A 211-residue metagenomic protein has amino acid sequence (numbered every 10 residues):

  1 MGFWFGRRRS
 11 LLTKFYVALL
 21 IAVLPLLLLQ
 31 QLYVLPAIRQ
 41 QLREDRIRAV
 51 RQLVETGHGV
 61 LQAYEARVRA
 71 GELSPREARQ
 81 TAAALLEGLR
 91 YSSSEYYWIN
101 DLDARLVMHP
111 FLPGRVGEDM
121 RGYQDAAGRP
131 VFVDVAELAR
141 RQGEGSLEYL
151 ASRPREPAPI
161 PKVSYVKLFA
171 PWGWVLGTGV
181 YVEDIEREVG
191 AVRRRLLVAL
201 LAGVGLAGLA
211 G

Functional and structural regions predicted by a protein language model:
F3-A37, L196-G211: Extreme N-terminal signal-anchor transmembrane helix of membrane signaling/transducer proteins, especially in bacteria
A18-L19, V23, Q30, A126 (+3 more regions): Non-catalytic interaction/Regulatory regions outside core domains
Y33-Q80, R195: Juxtamembrane membrane-water interface segments immediately C-terminal to a transmembrane helix
G59, R79-R155: Extracytoplasmic ligand-binding sensor domains of the Cache superfamily
E65, P110, V189: Short, flexible helix/strand-to-coil boundary loops that buttress conserved ligand/catalytic motifs in alpha/beta
P161-R187: Short, hydrophobic beta-strand elements of compact beta-sandwich sensory domains
V182-G203: Membrane-interface helix-start motif
